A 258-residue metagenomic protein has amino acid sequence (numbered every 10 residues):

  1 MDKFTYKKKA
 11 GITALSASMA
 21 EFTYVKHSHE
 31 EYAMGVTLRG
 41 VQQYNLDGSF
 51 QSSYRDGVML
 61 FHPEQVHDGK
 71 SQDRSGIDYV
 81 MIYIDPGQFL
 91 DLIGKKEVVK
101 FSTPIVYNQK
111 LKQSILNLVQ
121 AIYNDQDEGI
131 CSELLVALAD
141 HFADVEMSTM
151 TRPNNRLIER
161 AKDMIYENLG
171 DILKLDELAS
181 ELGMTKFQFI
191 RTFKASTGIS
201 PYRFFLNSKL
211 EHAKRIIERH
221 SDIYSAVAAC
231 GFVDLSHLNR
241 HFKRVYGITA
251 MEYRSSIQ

Functional and structural regions predicted by a protein language model:
M1-D2, Y24-K26, T103, E128-G129 (+2 more regions): Jelly-roll (double-stranded beta-helix
D2-V99: N-terminal regulatory/effector-sensing and dimerization cores that precede helix-turn-helix DNA-binding domains
V66, K70-S71, D144-E146, K194: Sigma70-family region 2
S75, Q88-T149: Compact structured core domains
V106-Q120, S132, V136, S148-L182 (+2 more regions): A short, Lys/Arg-enriched amphipathic alpha-helix from helix-turn-helix/homeodomain DNA-binding modules
H141-F142, Y166, D171-L210, V227-S256: Basic/polar phosphate-binding segments, predominantly the helix-turn-helix DNA-binding elements of transcriptional
